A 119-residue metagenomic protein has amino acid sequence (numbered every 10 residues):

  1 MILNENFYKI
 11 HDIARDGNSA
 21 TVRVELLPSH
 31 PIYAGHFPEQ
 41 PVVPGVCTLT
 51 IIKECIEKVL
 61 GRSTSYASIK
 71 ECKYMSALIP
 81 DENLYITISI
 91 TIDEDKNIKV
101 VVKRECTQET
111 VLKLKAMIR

Functional and structural regions predicted by a protein language model:
I2-N4, Y74, L78-P80, R119: A glycine-rich (often HGG/GG-containing) alpha/beta subdomain
I2-V43: Catalytic strand-loop segment that frames the active site of acyl-thioester-processing enzymes
L3, I86, Q108-T110: Intrinsically disordered, low-complexity regulatory regions in eukaryotic proteins
D12, S68-E71, K113: Extracellular/lumenal ectodomain signal focusing on beta-strand-rich modules and carbohydrate-recognition contexts
E25-L27, M75, S89-T91, M117-R119: Solvent-exposed residues in well-ordered beta-strands and their adjoining turns, especially edge/terminal strands
C47-I51: Short amphipathic alpha-helical face segments that pack within enzyme cores and frequently flank/anchor catalytic
I52-S89, K96-N97: Hydrophobic beta-strand-centered segment that forms part of the acyl-chain substrate-binding groove
T91-R119: HotDog/MaoC-like acyl-thioester-processing domains
